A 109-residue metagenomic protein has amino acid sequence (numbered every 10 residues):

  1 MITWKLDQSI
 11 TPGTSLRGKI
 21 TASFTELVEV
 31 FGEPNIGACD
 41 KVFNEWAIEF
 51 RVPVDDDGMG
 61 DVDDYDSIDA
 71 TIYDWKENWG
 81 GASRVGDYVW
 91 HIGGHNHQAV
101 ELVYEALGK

Functional and structural regions predicted by a protein language model:
M1-K109: Catalytic phosphate/metal-binding cores of nucleic-acid and nucleotide-processing enzymes, i.e., regions that mediate
